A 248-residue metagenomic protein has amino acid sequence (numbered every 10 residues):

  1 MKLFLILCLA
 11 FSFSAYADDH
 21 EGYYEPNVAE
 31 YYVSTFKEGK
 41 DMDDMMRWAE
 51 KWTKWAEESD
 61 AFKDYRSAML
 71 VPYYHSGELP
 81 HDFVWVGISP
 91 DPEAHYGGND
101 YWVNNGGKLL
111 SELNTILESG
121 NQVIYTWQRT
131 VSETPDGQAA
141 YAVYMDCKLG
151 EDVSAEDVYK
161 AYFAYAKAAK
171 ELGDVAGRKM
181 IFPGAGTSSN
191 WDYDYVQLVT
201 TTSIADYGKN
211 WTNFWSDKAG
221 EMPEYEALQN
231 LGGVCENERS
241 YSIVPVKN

Functional and structural regions predicted by a protein language model:
M1-F4, K108: Non-cleavable N-terminal signal-anchor transmembrane helices
L3-S12: Sec-dependent N-terminal signal peptides
A17-N248: Short S/T/G/P-rich N-terminal loop/turn motif that feeds into the first structured element of a domain
